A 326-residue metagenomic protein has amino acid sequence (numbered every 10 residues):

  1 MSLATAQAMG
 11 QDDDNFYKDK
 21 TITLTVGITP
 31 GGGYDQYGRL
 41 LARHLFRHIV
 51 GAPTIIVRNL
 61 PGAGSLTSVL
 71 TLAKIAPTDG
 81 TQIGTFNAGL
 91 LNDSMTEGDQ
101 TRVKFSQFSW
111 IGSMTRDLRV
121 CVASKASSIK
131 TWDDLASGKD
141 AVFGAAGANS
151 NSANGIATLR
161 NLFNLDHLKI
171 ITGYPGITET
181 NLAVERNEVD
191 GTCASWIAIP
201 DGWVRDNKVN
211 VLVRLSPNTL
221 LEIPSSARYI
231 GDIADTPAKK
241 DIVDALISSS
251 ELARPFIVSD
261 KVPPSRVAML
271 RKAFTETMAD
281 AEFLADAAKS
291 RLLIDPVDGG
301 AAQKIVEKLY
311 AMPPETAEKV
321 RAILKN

Functional and structural regions predicted by a protein language model:
T5-A6: N-terminal signal peptide c-region/cleavage motif recognized by signal peptidases
M9-Q11, R58: Boundary of Sec targeting at the N-terminus
F16, I22, R47-A52, T71-Q82 (+5 more regions): Hinge/capping helix and adjacent helix->loop/strand transition within the periplasmic-binding protein
K18-K20, R205, S225, K261-N326: An extracytoplasmic/periplasmic, membrane-proximal ligand-sensing/linker region
T23-G38, G62-G64, G144-S152: Extracytoplasmic "Venus flytrap"
P53-T67: Early extracytoplasmic/lumenal segment of secretory-pathway proteins
L66-V69, T180-N181, P200: Short, hydrophobic alpha-helical packing/hinge segments within bilobed ligand-binding/sensory domains
A88-Q100, A153, A157-F163, R186 (+1 more regions): A ligand-binding cleft/hinge motif common to bilobed small-molecule-binding domains
